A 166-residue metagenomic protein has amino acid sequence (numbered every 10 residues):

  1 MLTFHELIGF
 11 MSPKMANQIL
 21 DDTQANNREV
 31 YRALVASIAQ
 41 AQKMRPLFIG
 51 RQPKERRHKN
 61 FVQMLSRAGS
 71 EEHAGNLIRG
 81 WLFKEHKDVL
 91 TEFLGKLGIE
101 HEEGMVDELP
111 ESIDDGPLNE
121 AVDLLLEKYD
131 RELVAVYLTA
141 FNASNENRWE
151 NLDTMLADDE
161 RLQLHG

Functional and structural regions predicted by a protein language model:
L2-A33: Charged, amphipathic alpha-helical stretches
F4-M11, L47-F48, L97-I99, L162: Short, aromatic- and cysteine-enriched interfacial helices/patches that mediate contacts at lipid membranes
A25-N151: Acidic, low-complexity, intrinsically disordered interaction modules
E160-G166: Short acidic DE-rich linear segments
